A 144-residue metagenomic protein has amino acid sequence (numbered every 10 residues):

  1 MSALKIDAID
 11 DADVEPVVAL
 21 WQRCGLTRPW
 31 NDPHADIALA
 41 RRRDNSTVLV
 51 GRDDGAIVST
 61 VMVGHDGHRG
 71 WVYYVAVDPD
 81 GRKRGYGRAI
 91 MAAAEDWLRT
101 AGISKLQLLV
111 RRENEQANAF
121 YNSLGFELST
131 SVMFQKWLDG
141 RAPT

Functional and structural regions predicted by a protein language model:
L4, A8-Y74, D78, M91-A93 (+4 more regions): Acetyl-CoA-dependent GNAT
I6, V110, S123: Conserved SAM-binding loop
S59, Q116-F120: A short, acidic/glycine-rich surface segment
V77, K83-D96, A119, S123: Conserved acetyl-CoA-binding loop-helix of GNAT-fold acetyltransferases
L98-V110: Conserved GNAT acetyl-CoA-binding A-motif
L108-A117, Q135-D139: Conserved beta-strand-loop-alpha-helix junction that forms the acyl-donor binding cleft
R141-T144: Short, charged/polar, Gly/Pro-enriched secondary-structure boundary elements
